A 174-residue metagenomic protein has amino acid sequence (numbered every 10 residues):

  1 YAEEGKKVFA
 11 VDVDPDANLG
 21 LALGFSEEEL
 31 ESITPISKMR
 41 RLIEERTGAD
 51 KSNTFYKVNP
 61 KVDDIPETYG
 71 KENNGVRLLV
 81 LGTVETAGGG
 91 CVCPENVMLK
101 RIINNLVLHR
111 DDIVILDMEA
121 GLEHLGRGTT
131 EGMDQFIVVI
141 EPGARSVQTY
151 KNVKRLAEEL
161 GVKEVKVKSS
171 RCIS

Functional and structural regions predicted by a protein language model:
E3-E4, E95-S174: Conserved catalytic-core segment of NTP-binding enzymes
E3-N74: N-terminal phosphate/diphosphate-binding loop that engages ATP/GTP or pyrophosphate donors across diverse enzyme folds
V8, G88, V139: Generic anion/oxyanion-binding catalytic loop in active/binding sites
F9-V11, R77-L79, I137, K166-K168: Hydrophobic/aromatic beta-strand patches that form the interior of the parallel beta-sheet core in alpha/beta enzyme
N18-G20, T86, E123-L125: Conserved protein kinase catalytic core
R46-A49, N73-R77, I140-A144, I173-S174: Short flexible/disordered coil segments
K51-L122: Phosphate-binding/switch loop-helix module in NTP-utilizing enzymes
